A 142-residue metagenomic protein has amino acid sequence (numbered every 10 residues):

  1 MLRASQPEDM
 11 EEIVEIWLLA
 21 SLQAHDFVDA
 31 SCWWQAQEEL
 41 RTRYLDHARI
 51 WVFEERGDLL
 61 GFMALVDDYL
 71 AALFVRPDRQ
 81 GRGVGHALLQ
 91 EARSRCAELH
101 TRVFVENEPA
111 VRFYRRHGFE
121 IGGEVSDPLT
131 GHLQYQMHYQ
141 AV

Functional and structural regions predicted by a protein language model:
M1-E15: A short beta-loop-alpha structural element at the N-terminal edge of CoA-dependent acyl/N-acetyltransferase catalytic
V14-R41: Conserved GNAT-fold acetyl-CoA-binding loop/helix
A48-G61: Conserved beta-hairpin
Y69-Q80, V103-F104: A short, internal acetyl-CoA/4′-phosphopantetheine-binding micro-motif in the GNAT/acyltransferase core
G81-S94, R112-R116: Conserved acetyl-CoA-binding loop-helix of GNAT-fold acetyltransferases
G85, L89, E106-A110, D127-L133: Short glycine/proline-centered loop/turn elements that form peptide/ligand docking sites
S94-E106: Conserved GNAT acetyl-CoA-binding A-motif
R115-E124: Conserved acetyl-CoA-binding loop of GNAT-fold acetyltransferases
